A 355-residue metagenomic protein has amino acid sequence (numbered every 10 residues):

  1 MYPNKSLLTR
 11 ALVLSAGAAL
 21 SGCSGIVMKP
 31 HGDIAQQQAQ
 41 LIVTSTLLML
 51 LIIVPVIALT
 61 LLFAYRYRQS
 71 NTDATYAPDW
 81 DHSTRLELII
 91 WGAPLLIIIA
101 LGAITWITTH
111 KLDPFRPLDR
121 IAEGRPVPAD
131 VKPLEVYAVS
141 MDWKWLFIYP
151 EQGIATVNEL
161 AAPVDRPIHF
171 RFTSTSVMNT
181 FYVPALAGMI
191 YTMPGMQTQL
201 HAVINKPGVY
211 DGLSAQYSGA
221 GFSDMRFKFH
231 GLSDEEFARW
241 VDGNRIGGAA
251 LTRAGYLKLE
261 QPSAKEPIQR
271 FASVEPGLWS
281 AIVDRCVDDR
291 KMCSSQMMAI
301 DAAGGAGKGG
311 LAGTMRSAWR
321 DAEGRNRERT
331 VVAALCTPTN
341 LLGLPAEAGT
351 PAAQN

Functional and structural regions predicted by a protein language model:
M1-S6, P78-H82: Short, Lys/Arg-rich N-terminal segment immediately upstream of the first membrane anchor
Y2-V56: Hydrophobic alpha-helical segments
A18, L59-L62, I104: Transmembrane alpha-helix boundary/anchor motif
S24-I42, Y67-N355: Non-transmembrane, membrane-proximal soluble domains of secreted or membrane proteins
P55-S70: Membrane-water interface of transmembrane alpha-helices
